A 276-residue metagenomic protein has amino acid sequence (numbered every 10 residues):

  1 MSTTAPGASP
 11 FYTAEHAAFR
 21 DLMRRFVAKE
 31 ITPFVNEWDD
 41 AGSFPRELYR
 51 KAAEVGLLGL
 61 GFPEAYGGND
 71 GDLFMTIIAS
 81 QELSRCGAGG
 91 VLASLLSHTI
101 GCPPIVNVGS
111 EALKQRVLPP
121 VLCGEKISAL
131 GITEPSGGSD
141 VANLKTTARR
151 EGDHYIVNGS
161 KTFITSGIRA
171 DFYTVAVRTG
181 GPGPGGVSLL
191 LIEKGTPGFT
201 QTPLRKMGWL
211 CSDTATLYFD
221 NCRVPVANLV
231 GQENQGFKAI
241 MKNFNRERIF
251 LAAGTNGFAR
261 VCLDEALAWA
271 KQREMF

Functional and structural regions predicted by a protein language model:
A8-E15, F199-F276: Glycine-rich beta->alpha junctions and the first turn(s) of the following alpha-helix
E54-E125, T165-F172: Internal helix-loop-helix
G71-D72, D140-A142, S166-D171, P184-G186 (+2 more regions): Short glycine/proline-enriched turns and hinge-like loops at secondary-structure junctions
G124-I132: A short, Trp-centered hydrophobic/proline-enriched beta-strand micro-motif
G137-D140, Y155: Hydrophobic, small-residue-rich alpha-helical packing segments that form membrane-like cores
G137-G138, T162-G167, R246-F250: Glycine-rich phosphate/pyrophosphate-binding beta-alpha loops
T146-R149: A structural signal for short hydrophobic beta-strand segments in well-ordered beta-sheet cores
D153-T202: A short core secondary-structure module
